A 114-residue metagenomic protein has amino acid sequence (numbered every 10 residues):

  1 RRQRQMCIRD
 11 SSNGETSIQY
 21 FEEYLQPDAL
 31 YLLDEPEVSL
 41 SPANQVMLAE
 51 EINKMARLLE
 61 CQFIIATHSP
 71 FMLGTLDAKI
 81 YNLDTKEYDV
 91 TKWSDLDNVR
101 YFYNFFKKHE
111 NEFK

Functional and structural regions predicted by a protein language model:
R2-I8: Short, small-residue-biased leader/transition segments that mark boundaries at the very start of proteins
R4, D28, L76-D77: Short, well-ordered alpha-helix to beta-strand connector turns
R9-I18, I64-P70: Phosphate-binding glycine-rich loops and adjacent basic patches that engage nucleotide phosphates, nucleic-acid
S11-L33, A43-L58: GG-anchored amphipathic helix commonly corresponding to the ABC/SMC/Rad50 NBD signature/C-loop
E37-V38: Short loop immediately C-terminal to the Walker-B catalytic DE motif in ABC-type ATPase nucleotide-binding domains
A43-I64, S69-K114: C-terminal lobe/lid and adjacent interdomain/linker elements of RecA-like ASCE P-loop ATPase modules
